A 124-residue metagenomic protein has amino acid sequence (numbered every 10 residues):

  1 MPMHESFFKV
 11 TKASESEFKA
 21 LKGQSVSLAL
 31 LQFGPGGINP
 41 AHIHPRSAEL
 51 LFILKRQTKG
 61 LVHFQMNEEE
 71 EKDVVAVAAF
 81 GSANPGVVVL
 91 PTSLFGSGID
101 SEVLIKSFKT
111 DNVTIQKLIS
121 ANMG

Functional and structural regions predicted by a protein language model:
M1-A29, P40, F108-G124: A short, N-terminal "cap"/entry segment at the start of jelly-roll beta-barrel domains of the cupin/DSBH fold
H4, H42-H44, H63: Histidine (H) residue identity feature
E17-A20, G34, I53, S93-F95: Generic detector of intrinsically disordered, low-complexity, polar/charged segments
A20-G23, I43-P45, L51-I53, E68-E71: Extracellular/periplasmic catalytic domains that process cell-envelope and extracellular macromolecules
V26-A29, S47-E49, K59-L61, K72: Core residues of folded domains in eukaryotic genome-function proteins
L31-F33, I53-R56, Q65, A76: Structural signal for hydrophobic/aromatic residues that build the beta-strand cores of folded beta-sheet domains
G34-I38, H44-G60: Glycine- and acidic-residue-biased ligand/ion/polar-headgroup-sensing regions
V62-G124: Double-stranded beta-helix
